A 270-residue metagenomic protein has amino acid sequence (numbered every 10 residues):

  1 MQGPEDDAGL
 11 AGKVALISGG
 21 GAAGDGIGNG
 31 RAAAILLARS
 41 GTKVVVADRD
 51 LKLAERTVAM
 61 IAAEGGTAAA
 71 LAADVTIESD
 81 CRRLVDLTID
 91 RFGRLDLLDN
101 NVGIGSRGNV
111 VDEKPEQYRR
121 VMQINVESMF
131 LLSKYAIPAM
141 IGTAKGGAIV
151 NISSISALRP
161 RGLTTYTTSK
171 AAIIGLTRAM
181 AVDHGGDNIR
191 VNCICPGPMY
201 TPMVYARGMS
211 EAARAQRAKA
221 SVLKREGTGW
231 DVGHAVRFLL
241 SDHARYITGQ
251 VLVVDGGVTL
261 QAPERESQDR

Functional and structural regions predicted by a protein language model:
Q2-D7, R237, T248-R270: Short C-terminal tail/terminal secondary-structure segment of NAD(P)H-dependent dehydrogenase/reductase domains
A8-V45: Canonical Rossmann dinucleotide-binding motif of NAD(H)/NADP(H)-dependent dehydrogenases/reductases, specifically
N109-V110, K114-R119, R217: Substrate-binding pocket helix/loop in short-chain dehydrogenase/reductase
E113, R159-T168, A179: Active-site loop-to-helix junction immediately N-terminal to the catalytic Tyr of the SDR YXXXK motif in Rossmann-fold
S133, S169, T177: Active-site helix of classical SDR
P138, V182-G186, R245: Alpha-helical segment proximal to the catalytic Tyr-Lys
S154: Residue(s) in the substrate-gating loop at a strand-loop-helix junction that position the organic substrate next
